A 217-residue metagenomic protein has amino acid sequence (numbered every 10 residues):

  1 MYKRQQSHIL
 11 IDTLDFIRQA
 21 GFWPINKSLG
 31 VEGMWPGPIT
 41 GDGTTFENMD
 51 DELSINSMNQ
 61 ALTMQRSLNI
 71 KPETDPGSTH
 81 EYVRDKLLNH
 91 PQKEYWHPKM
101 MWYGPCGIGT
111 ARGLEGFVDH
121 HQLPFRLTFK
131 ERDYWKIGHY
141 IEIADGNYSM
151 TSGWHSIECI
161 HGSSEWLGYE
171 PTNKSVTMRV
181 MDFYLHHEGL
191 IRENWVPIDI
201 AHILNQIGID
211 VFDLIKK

Functional and structural regions predicted by a protein language model:
M1-K217: C-terminal and inter-domain tail/linker signature
